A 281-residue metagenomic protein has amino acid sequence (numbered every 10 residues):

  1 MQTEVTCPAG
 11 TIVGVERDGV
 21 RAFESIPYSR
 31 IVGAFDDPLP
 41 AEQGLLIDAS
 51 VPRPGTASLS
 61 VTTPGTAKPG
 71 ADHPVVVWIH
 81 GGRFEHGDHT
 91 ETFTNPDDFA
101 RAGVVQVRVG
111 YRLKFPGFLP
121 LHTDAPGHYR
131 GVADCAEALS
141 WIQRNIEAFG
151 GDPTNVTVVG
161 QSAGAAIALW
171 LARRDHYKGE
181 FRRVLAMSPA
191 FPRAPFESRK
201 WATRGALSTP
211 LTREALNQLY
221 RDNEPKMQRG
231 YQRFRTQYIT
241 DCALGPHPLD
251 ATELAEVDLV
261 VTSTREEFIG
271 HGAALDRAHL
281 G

Functional and structural regions predicted by a protein language model:
M1-P126, R265-E267: Non-catalytic accessory segments of hydrolases
T56, P126-E147: Alpha/beta-hydrolase active-site loop
P64-A71, D97, E147-D152, D175-K178 (+1 more regions): Surface-exposed acidic, glycine-flexible loop patches that form ligand/cofactor-binding and adhesion interfaces
R130-D134, S162-I167: Active-site loop->helix "elbow" adjoining a glycine-rich segment at hydrolase catalytic centers
F149-Q161: Alpha/beta-hydrolase fold nucleophile elbow
G160-A163, S188: Catalytic nucleophile serine of serine hydrolases, specifically the conserved "nucleophile elbow" pentapeptide
A165-H176: Short glycine-enriched nucleophile-adjacent loop and the immediately C-terminal alpha-helix near the catalytic center
K178, R183-G281: Substrate-access "cap/lid" subdomains that shape and gate the entrance to catalytic or ligand-binding pockets
